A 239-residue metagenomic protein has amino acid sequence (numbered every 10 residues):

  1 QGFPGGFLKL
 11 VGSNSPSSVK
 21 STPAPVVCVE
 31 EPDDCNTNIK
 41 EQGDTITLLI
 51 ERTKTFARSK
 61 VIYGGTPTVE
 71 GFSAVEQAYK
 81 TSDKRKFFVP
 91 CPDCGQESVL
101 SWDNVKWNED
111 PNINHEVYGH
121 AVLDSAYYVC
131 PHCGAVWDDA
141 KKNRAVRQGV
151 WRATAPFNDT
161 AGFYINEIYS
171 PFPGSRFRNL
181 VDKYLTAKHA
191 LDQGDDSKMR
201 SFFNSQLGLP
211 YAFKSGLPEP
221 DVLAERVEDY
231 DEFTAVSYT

Functional and structural regions predicted by a protein language model:
Q1-Y238: Short, flexible loop motifs at catalytic/binding sites
